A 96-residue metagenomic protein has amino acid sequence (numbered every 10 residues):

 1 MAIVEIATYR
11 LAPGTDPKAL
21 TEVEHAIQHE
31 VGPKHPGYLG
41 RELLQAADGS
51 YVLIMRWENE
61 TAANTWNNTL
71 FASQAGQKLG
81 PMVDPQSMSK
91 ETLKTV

Functional and structural regions predicted by a protein language model:
M1-Y51, E58-L70, P81-V96: Short S/T/G/P-rich N-terminal loop/turn motif that feeds into the first structured element of a domain
S73-Q77: A common structural junction motif
